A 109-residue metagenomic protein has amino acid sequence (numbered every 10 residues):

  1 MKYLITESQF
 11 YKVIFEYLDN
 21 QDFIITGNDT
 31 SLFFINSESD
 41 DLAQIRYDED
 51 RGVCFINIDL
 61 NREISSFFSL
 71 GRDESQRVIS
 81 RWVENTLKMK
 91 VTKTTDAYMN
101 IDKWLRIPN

Functional and structural regions predicted by a protein language model:
M1-L4, A97-N109: Short acidic DE-rich linear segments
Y3-F33: Negatively charged, low-complexity tracts enriched in Asp/Glu with abundant Ser/Thr
V13, Y17, E63, E74 (+3 more regions): Charge-rich, solvent-exposed alpha-helical interaction surfaces
Q21-F23, L42-R46, V91: Short glycine-aromatic motifs
I25, F34-N36, V53-I56: Short linear proline/tyrosine/threonine-rich motifs used for host-factor recruitment and membrane trafficking/assembly
N36-D41, E49-D50, N100, I107-N109: Terminal targeting/leader modules
D40-N85: Intrinsically disordered, low-complexity regulatory segments enriched in Ser/Thr/Pro and charged residues
